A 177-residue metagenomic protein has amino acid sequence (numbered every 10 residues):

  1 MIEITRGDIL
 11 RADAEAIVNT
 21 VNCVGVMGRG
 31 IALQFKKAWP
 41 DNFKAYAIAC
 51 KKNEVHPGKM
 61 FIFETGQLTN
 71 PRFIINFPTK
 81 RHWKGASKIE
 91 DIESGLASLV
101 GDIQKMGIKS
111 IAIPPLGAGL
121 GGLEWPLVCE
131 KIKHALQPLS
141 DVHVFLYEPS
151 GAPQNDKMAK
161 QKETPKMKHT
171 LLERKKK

Functional and structural regions predicted by a protein language model:
M1-K177: Macrodomain-like recognition of ADP-ribose-binding/processing modules
